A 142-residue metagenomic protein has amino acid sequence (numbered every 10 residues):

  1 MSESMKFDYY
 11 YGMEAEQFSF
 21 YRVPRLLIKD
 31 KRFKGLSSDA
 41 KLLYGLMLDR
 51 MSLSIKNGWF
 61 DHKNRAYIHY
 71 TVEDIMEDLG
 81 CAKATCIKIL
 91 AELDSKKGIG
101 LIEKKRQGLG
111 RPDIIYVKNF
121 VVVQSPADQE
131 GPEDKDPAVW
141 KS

Functional and structural regions predicted by a protein language model:
M1-K29: An N-terminal low-complexity regulatory-tail signal and nearby short nucleic-acid-interaction modules
K6, N119-S142: Charged low-complexity intrinsically disordered patches
G12, F33, S38, R50-Y116: Winged helix-turn-helix DNA-binding recognition segment
R22, L42, I114-Y116: Generic structural signal for residues positioned in beta-strands
P24, E103, Y116-K118, K135: Residues in well-ordered beta-strands of folded domains
I28, L109-R111, V122-Q124: Generic "edge-of-domain/loop-turn" microfeature
A40-L43, M47: Short alpha-helical "packing" element that flanks the helix-turn-helix/winged-helix DNA-binding module
